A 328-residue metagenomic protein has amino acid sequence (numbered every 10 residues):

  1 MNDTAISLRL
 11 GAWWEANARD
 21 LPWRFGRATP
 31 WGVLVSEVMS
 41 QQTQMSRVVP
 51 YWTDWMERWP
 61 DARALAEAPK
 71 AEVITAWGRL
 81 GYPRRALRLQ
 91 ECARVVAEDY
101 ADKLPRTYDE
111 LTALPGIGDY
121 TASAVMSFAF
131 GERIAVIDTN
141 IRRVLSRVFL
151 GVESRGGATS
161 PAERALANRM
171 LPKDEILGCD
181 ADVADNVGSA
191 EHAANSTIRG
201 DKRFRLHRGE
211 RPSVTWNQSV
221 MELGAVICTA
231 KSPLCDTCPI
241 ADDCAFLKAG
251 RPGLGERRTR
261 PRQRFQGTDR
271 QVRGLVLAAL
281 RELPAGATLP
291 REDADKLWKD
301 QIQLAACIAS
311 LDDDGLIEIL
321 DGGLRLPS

Functional and structural regions predicted by a protein language model:
T4, L8-R9, W13-Q266, R270-Q271 (+2 more regions): Catalytic cores of DNA base-excision repair glycosylases
A93, P327-S328: Short beta-strand-to-coil "C-cap" segments at the C-terminal boundary of structured domains/repeats, marking
V125, C307-S310, R325-P327: Residues in the recognition helix of alpha-helical DNA-binding motifs
R273-L277: Hydrophobic residues on short alpha-helical segments
W298-D312: Short amphipathic alpha-helical interaction segments
D312-L324: A short, conserved structural fragment
